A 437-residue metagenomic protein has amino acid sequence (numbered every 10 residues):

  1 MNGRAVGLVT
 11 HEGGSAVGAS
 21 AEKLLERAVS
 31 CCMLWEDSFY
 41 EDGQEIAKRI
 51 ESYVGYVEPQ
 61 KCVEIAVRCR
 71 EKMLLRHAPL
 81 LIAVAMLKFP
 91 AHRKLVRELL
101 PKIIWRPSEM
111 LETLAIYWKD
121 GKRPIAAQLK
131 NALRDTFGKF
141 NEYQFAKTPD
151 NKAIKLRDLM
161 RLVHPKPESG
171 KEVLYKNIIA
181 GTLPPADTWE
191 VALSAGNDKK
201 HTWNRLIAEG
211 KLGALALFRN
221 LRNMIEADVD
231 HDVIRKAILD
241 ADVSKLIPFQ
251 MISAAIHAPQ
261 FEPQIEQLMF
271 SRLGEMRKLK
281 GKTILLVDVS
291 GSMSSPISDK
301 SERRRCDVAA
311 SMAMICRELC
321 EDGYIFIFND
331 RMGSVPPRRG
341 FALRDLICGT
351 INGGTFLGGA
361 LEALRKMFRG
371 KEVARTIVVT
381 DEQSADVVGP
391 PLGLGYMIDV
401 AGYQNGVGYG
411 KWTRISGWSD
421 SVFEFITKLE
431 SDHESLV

Functional and structural regions predicted by a protein language model:
M1-E302, E318-V437: Long lumenal/extracellular ectodomains of secretory and single-pass membrane proteins
